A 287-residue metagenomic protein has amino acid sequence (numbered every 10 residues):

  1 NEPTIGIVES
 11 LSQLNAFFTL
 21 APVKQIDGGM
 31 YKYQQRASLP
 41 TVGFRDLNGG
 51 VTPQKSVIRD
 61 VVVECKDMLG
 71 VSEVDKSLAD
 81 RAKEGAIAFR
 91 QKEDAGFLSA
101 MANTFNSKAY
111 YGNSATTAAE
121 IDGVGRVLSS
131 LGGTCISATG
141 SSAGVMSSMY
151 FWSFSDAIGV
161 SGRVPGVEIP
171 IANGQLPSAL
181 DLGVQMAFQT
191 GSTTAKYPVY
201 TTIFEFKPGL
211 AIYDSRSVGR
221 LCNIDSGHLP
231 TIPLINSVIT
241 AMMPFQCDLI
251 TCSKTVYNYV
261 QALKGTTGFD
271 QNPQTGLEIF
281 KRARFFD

Functional and structural regions predicted by a protein language model:
N1-F18, G29-Y31, Q54-D287: Core alpha/beta structural scaffold of self-assembling particle/tube/pore-forming proteins
T19-Q25: Short proline/glycine-enriched turn/loop segments at secondary-structure junctions
D27-R59: N-terminal low-complexity, intrinsically disordered segments
